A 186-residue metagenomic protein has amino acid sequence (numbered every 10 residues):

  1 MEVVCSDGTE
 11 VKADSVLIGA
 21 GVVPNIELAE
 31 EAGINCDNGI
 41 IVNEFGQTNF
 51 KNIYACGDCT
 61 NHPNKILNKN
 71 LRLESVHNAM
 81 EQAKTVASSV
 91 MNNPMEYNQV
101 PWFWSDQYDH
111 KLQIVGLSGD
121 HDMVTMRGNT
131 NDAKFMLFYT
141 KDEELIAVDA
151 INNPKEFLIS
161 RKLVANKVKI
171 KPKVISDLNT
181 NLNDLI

Functional and structural regions predicted by a protein language model:
M1-V4, T9-T85: FAD-site-proximal beta/loop scaffold in flavoenzymes
V11-G33, H110-I186: C-terminal catalytic lobe of FAD-dependent flavoproteins
G21, K51-G57, S75-H77, S88-P94 (+2 more regions): Low-complexity, flexible helical/coil segments
F45, N98-V100, I159, S176: Sparse recognition of residues in long alpha-helices and their boundaries
C59-P154: Mid-to-C-terminal Rossmann-like scaffold of FAD/NAD(P)H-dependent oxidoreductases
